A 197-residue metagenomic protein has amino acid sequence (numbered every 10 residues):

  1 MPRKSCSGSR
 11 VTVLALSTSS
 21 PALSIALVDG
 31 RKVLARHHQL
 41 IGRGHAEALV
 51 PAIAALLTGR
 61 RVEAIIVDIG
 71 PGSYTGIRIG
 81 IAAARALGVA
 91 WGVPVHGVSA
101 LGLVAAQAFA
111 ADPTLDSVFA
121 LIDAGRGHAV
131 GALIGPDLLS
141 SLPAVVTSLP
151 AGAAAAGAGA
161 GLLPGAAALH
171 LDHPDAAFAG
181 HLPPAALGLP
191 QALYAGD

Functional and structural regions predicted by a protein language model:
P2-A35, L40-A48, H96-D197: Oxyanion-binding and handling regions
L40-I41, I53, P71: Short, well-ordered turn and helix-capping elements at secondary-structure junctions
E47-V50, I81: Conserved active-site region of classical short-chain dehydrogenase/reductase
P51-A55, R85, V89, A110: Short, well-ordered alpha-helices that flank and scaffold nucleotide-derived cofactor binding pockets
I53-A64, L149, A153: Phosphate/pyrophosphate-binding loops at sites that engage ATP/ADP/AMP, CoA/4′-phosphopantetheine, polyphosphate
L57-V62, G88-V98, P113-D116: Phosphate-handling active-site elements
D68-A100: DPxDG-like acidic metal-binding loop motif
